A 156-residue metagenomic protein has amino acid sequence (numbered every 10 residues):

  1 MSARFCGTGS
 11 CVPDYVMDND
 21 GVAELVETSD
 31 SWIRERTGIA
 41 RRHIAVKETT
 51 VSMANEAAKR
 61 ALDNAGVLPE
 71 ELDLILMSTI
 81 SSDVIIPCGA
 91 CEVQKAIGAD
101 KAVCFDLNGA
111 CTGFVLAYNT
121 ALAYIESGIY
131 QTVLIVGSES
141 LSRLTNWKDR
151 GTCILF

Functional and structural regions predicted by a protein language model:
M1-D73, I97: Conserved "HGTGT" condensation-loop signature of ketosynthase/thiolase-family condensing enzymes that catalyze
L25, A45-A54, S81, I85 (+3 more regions): Generic, well-ordered alpha-helical segments
D63-E70, D83-F156: Acyl-thioester C-C bond-transforming condensing/cleaving domain
L74-T79: Short glycine-rich or small-residue beta-strand-to-loop segments that form or flank ligand, phosphate, metal/Fe-S
